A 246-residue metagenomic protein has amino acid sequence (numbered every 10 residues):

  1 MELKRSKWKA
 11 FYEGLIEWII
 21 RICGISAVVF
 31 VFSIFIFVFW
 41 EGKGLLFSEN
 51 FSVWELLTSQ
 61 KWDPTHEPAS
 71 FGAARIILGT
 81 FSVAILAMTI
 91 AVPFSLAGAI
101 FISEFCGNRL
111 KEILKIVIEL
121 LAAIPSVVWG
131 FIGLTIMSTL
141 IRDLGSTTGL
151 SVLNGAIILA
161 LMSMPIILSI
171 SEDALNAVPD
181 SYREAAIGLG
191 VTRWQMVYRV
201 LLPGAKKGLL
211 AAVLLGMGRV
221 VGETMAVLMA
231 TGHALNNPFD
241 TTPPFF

Functional and structural regions predicted by a protein language model:
L3-G14, W18, W40-A87, G107-N108: Periplasmic/extracellular loop-to-transmembrane helix junction in inner-membrane transport proteins
A10-F37: N-terminal signal-anchor/first transmembrane alpha helix
E17-W18, F94-G133, I170: Cytoplasmic-entry segments and transmembrane alpha-helices of multi-pass inner-membrane transporters
S70-A84, R142-I166: Loop-to-helix entry region at the N-terminal start of transmembrane alpha-helices in multi-pass membrane transporters
E119-L159: Generic hydrophobic transmembrane alpha-helix motif, especially the helices
P125, L189-G190, P203: Glycine/proline-centered hinge or cleavage motifs at structural transition points of membrane proteins
I170-S171, R193-M229: Transmembrane alpha-helices
V220-F246: Glycine-rich helix-loop "coupling/hinge" segments at transmembrane-helix boundaries in multipass transporters
